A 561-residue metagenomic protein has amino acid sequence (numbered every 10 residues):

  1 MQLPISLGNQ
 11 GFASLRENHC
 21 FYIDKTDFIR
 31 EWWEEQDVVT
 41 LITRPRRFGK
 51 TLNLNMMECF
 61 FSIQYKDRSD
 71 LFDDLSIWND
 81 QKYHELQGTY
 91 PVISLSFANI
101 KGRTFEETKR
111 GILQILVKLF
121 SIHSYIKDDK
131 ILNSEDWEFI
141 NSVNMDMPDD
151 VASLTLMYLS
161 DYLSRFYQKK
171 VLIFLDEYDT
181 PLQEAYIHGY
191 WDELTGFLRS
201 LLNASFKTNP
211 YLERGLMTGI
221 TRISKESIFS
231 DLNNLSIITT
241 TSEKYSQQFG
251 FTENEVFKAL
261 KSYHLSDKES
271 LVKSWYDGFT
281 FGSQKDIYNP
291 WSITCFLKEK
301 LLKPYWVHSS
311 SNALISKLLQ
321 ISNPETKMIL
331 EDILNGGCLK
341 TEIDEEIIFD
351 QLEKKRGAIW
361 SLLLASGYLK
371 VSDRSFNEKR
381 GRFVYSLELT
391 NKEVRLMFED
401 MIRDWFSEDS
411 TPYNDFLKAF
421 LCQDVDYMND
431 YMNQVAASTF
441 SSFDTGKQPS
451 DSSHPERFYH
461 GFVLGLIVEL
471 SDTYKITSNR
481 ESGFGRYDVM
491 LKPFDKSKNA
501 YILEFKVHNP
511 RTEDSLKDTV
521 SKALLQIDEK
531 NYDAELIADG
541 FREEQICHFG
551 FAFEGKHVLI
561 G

Functional and structural regions predicted by a protein language model:
M1-N79, V435: Walker A/P-loop-proximal flanking segment of P-loop NTPase domains
G8, A13, S62-Y125: P-loop NTPase motor core
F120, T155-F166, E193-E213, Y532-E535: Substrate-engagement module of ASCE P-loop NTPases
I122-F174, A204: Mid-core helix/loop region of P-loop NTP-binding domains shared across ATPases and GTPases
T180, Y190-D231: Sensor-1/coupling segment of RecA-like P-loop NTPase cores
S227-D231, I238-F296, I329: Amphipathic alpha-helical segments of the small helical/lid subdomains adjacent to P-loop NTPase cores
L235-S236, Y288-N531, I560-G561: Extended alpha-helical interface modules used as scaffolds for assembling large macromolecular complexes
V520-S521, D528-G561: Nucleic-acid nuclease catalytic cores
